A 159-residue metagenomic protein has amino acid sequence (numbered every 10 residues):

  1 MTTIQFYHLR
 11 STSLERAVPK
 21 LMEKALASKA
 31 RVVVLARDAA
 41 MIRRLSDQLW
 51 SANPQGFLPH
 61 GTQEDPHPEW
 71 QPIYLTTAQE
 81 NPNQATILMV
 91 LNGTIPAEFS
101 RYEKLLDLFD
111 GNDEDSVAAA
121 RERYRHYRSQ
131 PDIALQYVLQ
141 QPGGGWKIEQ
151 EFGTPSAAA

Functional and structural regions predicted by a protein language model:
M1-W50: Long, hydrophobic N-terminal alpha-helical segment
T2-I4, A25-R31, A40, T86 (+6 more regions): ASCE RecA-like P-loop NTPase motor cores that couple ATP hydrolysis to mechanical translocation on nucleic acids
T12-S13, A40-M41, E80-N83, T94-E98 (+1 more regions): Short acidic, S/G/P-rich loop/turn micro-motifs used as interaction or catalytic elements
L21-E23, Q71-T76, Q150-A157: Short, surface-exposed amphipathic charged segments that create phosphate/polyanion-binding patches used for binding
L21-K24, Q48-A52, L105-L106, E122-H126: Short, solvent-exposed amphipathic alpha-helical segments in soluble enzyme and RNA/protein-processing domains
L35, L88-V90, L105-F109: Acidic beta-strand-to-loop metal/phosphate-binding motif
Q48-L91: Helix-adjacent hinge/juxtasegments
K104-A159: Glycine-rich, aromatic-bearing surface loops/beta-hairpins
